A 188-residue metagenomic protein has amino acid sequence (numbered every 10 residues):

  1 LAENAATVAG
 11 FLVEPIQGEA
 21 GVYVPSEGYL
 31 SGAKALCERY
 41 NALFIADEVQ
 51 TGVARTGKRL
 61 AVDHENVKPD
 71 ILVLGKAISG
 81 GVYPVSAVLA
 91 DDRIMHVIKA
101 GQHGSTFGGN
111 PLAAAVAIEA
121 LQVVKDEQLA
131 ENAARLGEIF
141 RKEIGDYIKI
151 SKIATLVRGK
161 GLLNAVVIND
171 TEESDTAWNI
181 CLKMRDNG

Functional and structural regions predicted by a protein language model:
L1-G188: Conserved N-terminal phosphate-binding loop of PLP-dependent enzymes in the Aspartate aminotransferase
